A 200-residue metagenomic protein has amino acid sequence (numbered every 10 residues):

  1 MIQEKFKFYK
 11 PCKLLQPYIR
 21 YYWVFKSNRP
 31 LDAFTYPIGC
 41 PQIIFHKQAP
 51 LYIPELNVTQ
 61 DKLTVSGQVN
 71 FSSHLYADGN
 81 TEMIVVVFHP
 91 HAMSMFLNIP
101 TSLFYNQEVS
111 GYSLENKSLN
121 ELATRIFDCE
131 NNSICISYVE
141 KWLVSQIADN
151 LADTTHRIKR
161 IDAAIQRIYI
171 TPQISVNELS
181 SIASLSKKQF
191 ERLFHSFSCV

Functional and structural regions predicted by a protein language model:
M1-I161, Q166-N177, I182-K187: Alpha-helical bundle regulatory/interaction domains
V176, L193-F194: Extended amphipathic alpha-helical scaffolding segments in membrane-proximal extra-membrane regions of membrane
F194-V200: A secondary-structure capping/hinge motif
